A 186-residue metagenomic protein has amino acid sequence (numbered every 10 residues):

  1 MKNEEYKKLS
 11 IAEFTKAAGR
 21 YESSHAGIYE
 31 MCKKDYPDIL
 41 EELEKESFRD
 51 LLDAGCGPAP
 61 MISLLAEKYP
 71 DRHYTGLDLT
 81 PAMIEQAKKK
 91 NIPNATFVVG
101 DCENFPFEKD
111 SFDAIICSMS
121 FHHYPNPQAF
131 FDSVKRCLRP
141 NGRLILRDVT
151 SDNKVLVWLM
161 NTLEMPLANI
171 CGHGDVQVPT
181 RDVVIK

Functional and structural regions predicted by a protein language model:
M1-E46, P60-L64, M83-Q86, L159: Conserved class I S-adenosyl-L-methionine
F48, F112-D113: Local beta-strand N-terminus motif with an aromatic residue
L52-N104: Class I SAM-dependent methyltransferase SAM/SAH-binding core
I116: A conserved beta-strand element that flanks and buttresses the S-adenosyl-L-methionine
M119-S120: Short catalytic micro-motifs in class I SAM-dependent methyltransferases
Q128-R143: A short glycine-rich, Lys/Arg-flanked "PGG" loop and its adjoining helix->strand segment in the class I
I145-N169: Conserved class I S-adenosyl-L-methionine
L167-V183: Acceptor-substrate binding/catalytic loop of class I
